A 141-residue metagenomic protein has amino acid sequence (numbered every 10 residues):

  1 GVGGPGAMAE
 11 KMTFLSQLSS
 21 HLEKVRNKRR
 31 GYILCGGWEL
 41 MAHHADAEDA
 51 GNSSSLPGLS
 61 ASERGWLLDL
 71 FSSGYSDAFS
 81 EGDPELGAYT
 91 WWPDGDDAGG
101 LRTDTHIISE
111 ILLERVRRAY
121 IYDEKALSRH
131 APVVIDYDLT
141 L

Functional and structural regions predicted by a protein language model:
G1-L141: Active-site regions of metal-assisted phosphoester/phosphodiester hydrolases, unifying DNase/endonuclease modules
